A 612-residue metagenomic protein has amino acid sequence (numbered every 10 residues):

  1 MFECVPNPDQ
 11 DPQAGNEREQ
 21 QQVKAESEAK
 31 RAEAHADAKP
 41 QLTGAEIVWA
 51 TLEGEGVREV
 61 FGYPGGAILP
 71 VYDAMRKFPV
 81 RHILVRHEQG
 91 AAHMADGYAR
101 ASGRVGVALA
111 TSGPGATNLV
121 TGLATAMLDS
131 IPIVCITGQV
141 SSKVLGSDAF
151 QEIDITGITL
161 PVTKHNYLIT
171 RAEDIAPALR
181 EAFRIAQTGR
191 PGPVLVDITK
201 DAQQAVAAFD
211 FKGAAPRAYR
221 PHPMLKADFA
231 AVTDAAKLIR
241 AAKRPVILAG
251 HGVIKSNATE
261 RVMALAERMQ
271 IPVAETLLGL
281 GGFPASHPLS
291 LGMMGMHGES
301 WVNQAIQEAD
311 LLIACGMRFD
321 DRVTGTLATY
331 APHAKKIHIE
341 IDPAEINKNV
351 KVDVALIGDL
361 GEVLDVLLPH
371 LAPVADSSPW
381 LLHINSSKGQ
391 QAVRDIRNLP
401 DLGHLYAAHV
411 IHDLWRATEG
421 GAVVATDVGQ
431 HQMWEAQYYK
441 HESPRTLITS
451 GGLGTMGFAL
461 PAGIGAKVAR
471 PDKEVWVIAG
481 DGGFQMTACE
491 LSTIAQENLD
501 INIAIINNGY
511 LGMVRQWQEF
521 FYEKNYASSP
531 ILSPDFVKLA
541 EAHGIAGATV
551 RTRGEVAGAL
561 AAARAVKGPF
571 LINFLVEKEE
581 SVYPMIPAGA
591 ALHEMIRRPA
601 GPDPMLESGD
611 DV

Functional and structural regions predicted by a protein language model:
F2-P8, T137-A178, K200, G279-I384: Glycine-rich, acidic loop regions that bind phosphate or pyrophosphate groups
Q22-A38, E173, F211, H333-V428 (+3 more regions): Phosphate/pyrophosphate-binding active-site segments
I47-V57, Y98-S102, M127, I185-R190 (+6 more regions): Glycine-rich phosphate/diphosphate-binding loops that line cofactor/substrate pockets in enzymes
V48, Y63, V71, S387-P461 (+2 more regions): Active-site diphosphate/adenylate-binding microenvironment
L69-S142, W301-D320, M433-L511: Thiamine diphosphate
R100, H251-I337, E442-D472, Q485-C489 (+3 more regions): Glycine-rich, anion-gripping cofactor-binding loops and their flanking helix/strand elements in enzyme active sites
I136, V144-Q151, M296, N347-I357 (+2 more regions): Thiamine diphosphate
I153, E181, I185-A241, D395-R397 (+1 more regions): Conformationally flexible catalytic loops at phosphate/diphosphate-handling active centers
